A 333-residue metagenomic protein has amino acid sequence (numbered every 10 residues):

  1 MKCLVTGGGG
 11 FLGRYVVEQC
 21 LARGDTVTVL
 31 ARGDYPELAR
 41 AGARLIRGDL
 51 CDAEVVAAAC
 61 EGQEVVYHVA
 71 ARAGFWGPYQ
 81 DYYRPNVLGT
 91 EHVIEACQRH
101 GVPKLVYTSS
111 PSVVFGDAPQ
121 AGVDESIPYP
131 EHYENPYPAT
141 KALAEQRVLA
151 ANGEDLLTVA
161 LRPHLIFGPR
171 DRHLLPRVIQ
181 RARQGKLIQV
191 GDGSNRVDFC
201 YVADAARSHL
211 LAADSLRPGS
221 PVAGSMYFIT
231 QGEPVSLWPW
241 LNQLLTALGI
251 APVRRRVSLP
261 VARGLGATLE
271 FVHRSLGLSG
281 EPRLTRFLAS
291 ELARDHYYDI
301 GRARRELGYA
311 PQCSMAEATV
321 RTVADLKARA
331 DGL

Functional and structural regions predicted by a protein language model:
C3-R23: N-terminal Rossmann NAD(P)H-binding glycine-rich loop of SDR-like oxidoreductase domains
Y35-A39, A43-L88, A96, G116: NAD(P)H-binding glycine-rich loop region in Rossmannoid oxidoreductase-like domains and their noncatalytic homologs
L88, H92-P136: Conserved Rossmann-fold NAD(P)-dependent oxidoreductase catalytic core, especially the SDR/UDP-sugar
H132-V159: Active-site Tyr-X1-5-Lys
L143-A144, D171-R177, D192-D214, G224-S225: Substrate-positioning beta->alpha
V202, M226, N242, L265-R274 (+1 more regions): Conserved C-terminal active-site "lid" loop/helix of NAD(P)H-dependent oxidoreductases that clamps the redox cofactor
S215-P282, A316, V320-V323, L333: Mid/C-terminal beta-alpha module of Rossmann-like enzyme folds, strongest in SDR-family dehydrogenases/epimerases
Y298-E306, A310-L333: Amphipathic terminal alpha-helices
